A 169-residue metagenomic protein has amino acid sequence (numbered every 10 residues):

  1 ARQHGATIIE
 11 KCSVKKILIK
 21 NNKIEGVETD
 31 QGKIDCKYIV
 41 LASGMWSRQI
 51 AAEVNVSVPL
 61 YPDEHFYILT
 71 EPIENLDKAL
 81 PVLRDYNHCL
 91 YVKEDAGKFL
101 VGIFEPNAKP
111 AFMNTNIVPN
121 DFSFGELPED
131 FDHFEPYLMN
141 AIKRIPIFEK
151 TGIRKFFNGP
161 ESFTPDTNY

Functional and structural regions predicted by a protein language model:
A1-Y38: Helical element adjacent to the flavin cofactor pocket in flavoenzyme catalytic cores
I9-K15, I19-N22, M45, D63 (+2 more regions): Conserved active-site and cofactor/substrate-binding residues in soluble primary-metabolism enzymes
S13-K16, L69, G152: Residues located in well-ordered beta-strands
L18, E28, D35, P59 (+2 more regions): Well-ordered beta-strand positions
I19, I50-A52, A111: Short glycine-/acidic-enriched loop or helix-start segments at secondary-structure transitions that form or flank
K23, K33, Y38, Y67 (+2 more regions): Structural motif
K33-P81: Central helical "cap/lid" subdomain
V56, P72-Y169: Active-site lid/adjacent beta-loop-alpha segment flanking the redox-cofactor pocket in flavoenzymes
